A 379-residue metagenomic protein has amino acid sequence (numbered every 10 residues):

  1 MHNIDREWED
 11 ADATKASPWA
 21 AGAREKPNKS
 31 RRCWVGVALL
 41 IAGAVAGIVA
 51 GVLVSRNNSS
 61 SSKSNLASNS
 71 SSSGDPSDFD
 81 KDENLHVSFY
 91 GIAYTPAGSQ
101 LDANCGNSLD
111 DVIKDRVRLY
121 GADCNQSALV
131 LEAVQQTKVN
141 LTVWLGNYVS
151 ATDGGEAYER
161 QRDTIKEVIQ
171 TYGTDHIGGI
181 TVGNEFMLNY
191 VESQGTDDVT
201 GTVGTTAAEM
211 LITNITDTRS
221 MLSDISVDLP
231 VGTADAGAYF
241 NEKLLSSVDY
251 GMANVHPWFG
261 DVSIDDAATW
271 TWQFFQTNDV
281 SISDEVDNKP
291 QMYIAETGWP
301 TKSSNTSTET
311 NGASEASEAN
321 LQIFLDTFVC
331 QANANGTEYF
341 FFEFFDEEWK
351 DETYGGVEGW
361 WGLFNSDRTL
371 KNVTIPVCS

Functional and structural regions predicted by a protein language model:
M1-C33: Intrinsically disordered, low-complexity terminal tails of fungal membrane proteins
K29-S72: Alpha-helical transmembrane segments in eukaryotic/viral proteins
V87-R162: N-terminal carbohydrate-binding/catalytic regions of secreted carbohydrate-active enzymes
V117, I180, G251, I294-E296 (+1 more regions): Conserved, mostly hydrophobic/aromatic
L129-D224: Substrate-binding cleft of extracellular glycoside hydrolase catalytic domains
N184, A234-T277, T297-K302: Aromatic- and acid-rich polysaccharide-binding/catalytic face of secreted or lumenal carbohydrate-active enzymes
V191-Q194, V255-D261, N288-L321, F344-E347: Active-site clefts of carbohydrate-active enzymes
E309-A319, I323, Q331-S379: Aromatic-rich peripheral "rim/lid" segments of glycoside hydrolase catalytic domains that contact and position glycan
